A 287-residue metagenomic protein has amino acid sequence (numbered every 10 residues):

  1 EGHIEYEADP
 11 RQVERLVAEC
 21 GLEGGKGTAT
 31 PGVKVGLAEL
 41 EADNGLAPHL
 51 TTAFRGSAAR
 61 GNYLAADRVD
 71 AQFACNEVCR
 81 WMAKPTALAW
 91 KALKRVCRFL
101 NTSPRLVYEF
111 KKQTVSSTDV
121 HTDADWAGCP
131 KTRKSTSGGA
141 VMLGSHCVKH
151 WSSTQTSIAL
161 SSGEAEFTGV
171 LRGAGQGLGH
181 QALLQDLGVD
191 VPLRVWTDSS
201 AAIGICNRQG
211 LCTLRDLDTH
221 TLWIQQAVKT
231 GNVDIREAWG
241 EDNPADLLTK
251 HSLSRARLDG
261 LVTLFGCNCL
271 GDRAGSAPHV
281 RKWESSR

Functional and structural regions predicted by a protein language model:
E1-R105, W239, L248-T249: C-terminal reverse transcriptase regions that engage the nucleic-acid substrate
V13, L37, G61, R68 (+8 more regions): Mobile genetic element proteins and their domesticated derivatives, centered on retroelements and DNA transposons
L37-A42, A74-V78, C147-A159, G204: A short small-residue
A47-P48, P104-L106, D125-A127, Q155-T156 (+1 more regions): Eukaryotic intrinsically disordered and solvent-exposed regulatory patches
A71, R105-V107, S116-V120, S137-V141 (+2 more regions): Conserved active-site beta-strand-loop modules that form the wall/rim of enzyme catalytic pockets and either contain
W81, S117, T156-R287: RNase H-like nuclease module associated with reverse transcription
R98-A124, G188-V189: Structured nucleic-acid-interacting core domains from mobile-element enzymes and related host factors, especially RNase
V120-G163: RNase H-like nuclease fold core
